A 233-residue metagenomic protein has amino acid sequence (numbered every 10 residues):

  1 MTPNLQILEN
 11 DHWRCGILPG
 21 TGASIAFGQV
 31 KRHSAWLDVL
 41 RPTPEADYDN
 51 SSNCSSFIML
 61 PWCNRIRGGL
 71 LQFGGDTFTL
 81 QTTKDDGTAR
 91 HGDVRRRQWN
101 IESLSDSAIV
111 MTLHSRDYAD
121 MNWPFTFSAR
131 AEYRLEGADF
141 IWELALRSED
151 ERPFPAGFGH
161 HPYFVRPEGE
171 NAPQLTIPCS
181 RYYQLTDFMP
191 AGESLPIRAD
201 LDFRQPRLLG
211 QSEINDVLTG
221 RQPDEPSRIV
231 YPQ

Functional and structural regions predicted by a protein language model:
M1-I7, L104-T112, P223-S227: Short, hydrophobic/aromatic-rich segments at coil-to-beta transitions
M1-T82, Y231-Q233: Beta-strand-rich N-terminal accessory domains
T2, D11, G22, R65 (+5 more regions): Residues that act as N-cap/strand-start positions at coil-to-secondary-structure junctions
L8, P19, S115-P167: Acidic, contiguous internal or C-terminal segments within carbohydrate-active enzymes that form a structured patch used
D11-W13, H33-A35, D76, F125 (+3 more regions): Short acidic/polar mixed-charge low-complexity motifs
A35-N53, F78-Q98, T176-C179, T186-R198: Glycine-rich, pocket-lining loop/helix-strand segments that form or immediately flank
D76, Q81-G137: Extended, loop-rich substrate-binding clefts of extracytoplasmic carbohydrate-active enzymes
T79, P153, Y163-Q233: Active-site/ligand-binding surface loops and adjacent short beta/alpha elements that line catalytic pockets across
